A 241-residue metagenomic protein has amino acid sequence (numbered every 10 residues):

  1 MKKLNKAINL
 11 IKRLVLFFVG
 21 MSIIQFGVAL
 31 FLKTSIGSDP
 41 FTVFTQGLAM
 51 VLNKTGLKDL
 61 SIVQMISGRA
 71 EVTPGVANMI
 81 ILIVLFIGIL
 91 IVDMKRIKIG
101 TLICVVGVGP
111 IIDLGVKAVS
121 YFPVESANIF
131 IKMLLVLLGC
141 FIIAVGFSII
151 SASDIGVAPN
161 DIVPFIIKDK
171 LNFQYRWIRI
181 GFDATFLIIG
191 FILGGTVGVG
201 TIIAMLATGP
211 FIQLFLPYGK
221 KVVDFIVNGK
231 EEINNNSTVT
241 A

Functional and structural regions predicted by a protein language model:
K2-A241: Core subunits and conserved enzymes of cellular information-processing and envelope-translocation systems across
